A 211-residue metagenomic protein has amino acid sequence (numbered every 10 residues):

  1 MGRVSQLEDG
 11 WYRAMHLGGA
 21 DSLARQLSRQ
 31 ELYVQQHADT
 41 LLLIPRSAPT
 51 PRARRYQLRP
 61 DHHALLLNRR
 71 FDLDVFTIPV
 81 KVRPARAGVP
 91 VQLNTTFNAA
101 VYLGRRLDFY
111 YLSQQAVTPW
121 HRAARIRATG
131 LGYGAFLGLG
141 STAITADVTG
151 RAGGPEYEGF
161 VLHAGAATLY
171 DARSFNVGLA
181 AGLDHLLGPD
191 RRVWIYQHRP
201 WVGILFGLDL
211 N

Functional and structural regions predicted by a protein language model:
M1-T77: N-terminal leader/presequence regions that precede the main folded/catalytic core
D61-R69, F109-L131, S174-F175: Short loop/turn motifs that connect adjacent beta-strands in outer-membrane beta-barrel proteins
R69, L93-A99, T129, E158-A164 (+1 more regions): Residues that define the transmembrane beta-barrel architecture of outer-membrane proteins
R69-V75, A99, T129-L137, V177-L179 (+1 more regions): Transmembrane beta-strands of outer-membrane beta-barrel proteins
T77-R83, R105-F109, L137-A143, A172-S174 (+2 more regions): Transmembrane beta-strands of outer-membrane beta-barrel pores
A85-P90, Q115-A116, T145-A152, D190-W194: Outer-membrane beta-barrel translocator domains and adjoining extracellular loop/strand segments of Gram-negative
R125, G130-L162: Outer membrane beta-barrel transmembrane domains
R173-N211: Predominantly the C-terminal beta-signal and adjacent terminal strand-loop region of outer-membrane beta-barrel
